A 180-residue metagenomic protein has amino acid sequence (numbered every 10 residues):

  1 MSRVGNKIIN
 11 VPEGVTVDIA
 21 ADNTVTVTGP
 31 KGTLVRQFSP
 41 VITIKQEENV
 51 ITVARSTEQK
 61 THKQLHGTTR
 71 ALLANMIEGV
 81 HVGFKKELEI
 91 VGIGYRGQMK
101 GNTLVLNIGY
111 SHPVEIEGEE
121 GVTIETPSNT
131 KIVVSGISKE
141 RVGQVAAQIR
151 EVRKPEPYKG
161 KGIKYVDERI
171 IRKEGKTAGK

Functional and structural regions predicted by a protein language model:
S2-A147, E151-K180: N-terminal intrinsically disordered, cationic/polar leader segments that include organellar targeting peptides
